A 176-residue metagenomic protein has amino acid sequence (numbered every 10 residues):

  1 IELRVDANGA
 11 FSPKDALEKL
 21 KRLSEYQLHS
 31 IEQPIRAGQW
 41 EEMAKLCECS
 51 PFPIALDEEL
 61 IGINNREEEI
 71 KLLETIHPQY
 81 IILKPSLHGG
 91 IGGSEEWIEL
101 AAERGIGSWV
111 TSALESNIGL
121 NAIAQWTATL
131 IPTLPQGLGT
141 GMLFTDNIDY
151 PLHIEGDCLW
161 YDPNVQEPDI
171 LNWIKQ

Functional and structural regions predicted by a protein language model:
I1-N121, Q125, F144-E155: Catalytic core of soluble alpha/beta enzymes
A113-Q176: Flexible C-terminal active-site loop/helix
